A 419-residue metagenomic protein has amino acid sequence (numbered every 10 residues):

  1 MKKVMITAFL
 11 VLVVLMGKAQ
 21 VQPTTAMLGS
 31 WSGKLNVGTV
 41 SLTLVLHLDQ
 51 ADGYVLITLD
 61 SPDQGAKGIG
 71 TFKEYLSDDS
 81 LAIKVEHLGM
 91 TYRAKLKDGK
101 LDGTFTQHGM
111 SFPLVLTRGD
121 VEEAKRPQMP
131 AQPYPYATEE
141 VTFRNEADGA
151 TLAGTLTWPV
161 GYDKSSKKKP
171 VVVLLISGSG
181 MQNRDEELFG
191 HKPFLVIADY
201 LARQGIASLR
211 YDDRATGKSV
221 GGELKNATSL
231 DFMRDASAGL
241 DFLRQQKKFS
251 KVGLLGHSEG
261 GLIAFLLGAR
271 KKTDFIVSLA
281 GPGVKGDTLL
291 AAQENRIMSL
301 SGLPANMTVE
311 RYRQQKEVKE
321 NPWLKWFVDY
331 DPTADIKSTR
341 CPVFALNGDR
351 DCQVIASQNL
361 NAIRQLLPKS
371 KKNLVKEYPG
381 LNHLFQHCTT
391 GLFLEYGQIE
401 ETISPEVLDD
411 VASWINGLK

Functional and structural regions predicted by a protein language model:
V21-K97, T104-H108, Q128, Y136 (+2 more regions): Central antiparallel beta-sheet cores of small beta-barrel/beta-sandwich binding domains
V121-K168: N-terminal cap/lid segment of alpha/beta-hydrolase-fold proteins
Y162-Y200: Short, surface-exposed "cap/lid" segments of acyl-processing enzymes
P193, K225-Q246: Alpha/beta-hydrolase active-site loop
L266-L267, K271-S338, Q353, K369: Accessory cap/linker subdomain of secreted extracellular hydrolases
T339, A345-N347: Short beta-strand/loop motif that positions the catalytic acidic residue of the alpha/beta-hydrolase fold
C341, C352-L366: Short alpha-helix in the alpha/beta-hydrolase fold that links the catalytic acid
L384, T390-K419: Catalytic active-site module of serine/aspartate enzymes centered on a nucleophile-bearing elbow/loop
